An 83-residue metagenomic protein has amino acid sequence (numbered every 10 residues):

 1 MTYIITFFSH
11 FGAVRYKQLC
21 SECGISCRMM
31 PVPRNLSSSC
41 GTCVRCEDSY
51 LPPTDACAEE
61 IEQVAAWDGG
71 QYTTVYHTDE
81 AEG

Functional and structural regions predicted by a protein language model:
M1-I4, H10, S21, I25-S49: Amphipathic, hydrophobic secondary-structure cores in small proteins
T2, F8, R28, E59 (+1 more regions): Alpha-helical protein-protein interaction elements
I4-A13, T78-G83: Short N-terminal helix-initiation segments at or just after the protein's N-terminus
A13-K17, P52-P53: Short amphipathic alpha-helices within nucleic acid-binding modules
Q18-E22, C40-V44, C57-E59, H77-D79: Surface-exposed beta-strand edges and their flanking turn/coil or helix-capping segments
D48-G83: C-terminal structural segments of small proteins and small subunits
